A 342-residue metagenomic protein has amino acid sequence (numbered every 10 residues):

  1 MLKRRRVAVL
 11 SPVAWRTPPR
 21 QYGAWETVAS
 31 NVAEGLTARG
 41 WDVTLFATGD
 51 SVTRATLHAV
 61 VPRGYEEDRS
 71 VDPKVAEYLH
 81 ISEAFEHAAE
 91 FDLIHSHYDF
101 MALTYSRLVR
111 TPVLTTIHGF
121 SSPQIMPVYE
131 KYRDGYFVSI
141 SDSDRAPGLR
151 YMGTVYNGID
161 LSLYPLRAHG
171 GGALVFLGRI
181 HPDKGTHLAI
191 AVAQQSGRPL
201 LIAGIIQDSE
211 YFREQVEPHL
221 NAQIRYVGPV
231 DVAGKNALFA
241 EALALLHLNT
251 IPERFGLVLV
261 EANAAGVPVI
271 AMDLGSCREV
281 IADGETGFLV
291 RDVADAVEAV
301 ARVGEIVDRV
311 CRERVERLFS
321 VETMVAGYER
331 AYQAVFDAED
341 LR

Functional and structural regions predicted by a protein language model:
M1-R342: Catalytic cores of nucleotide-sugar-dependent glycosyltransferases that transfer UDP/GDP/TDP-activated
